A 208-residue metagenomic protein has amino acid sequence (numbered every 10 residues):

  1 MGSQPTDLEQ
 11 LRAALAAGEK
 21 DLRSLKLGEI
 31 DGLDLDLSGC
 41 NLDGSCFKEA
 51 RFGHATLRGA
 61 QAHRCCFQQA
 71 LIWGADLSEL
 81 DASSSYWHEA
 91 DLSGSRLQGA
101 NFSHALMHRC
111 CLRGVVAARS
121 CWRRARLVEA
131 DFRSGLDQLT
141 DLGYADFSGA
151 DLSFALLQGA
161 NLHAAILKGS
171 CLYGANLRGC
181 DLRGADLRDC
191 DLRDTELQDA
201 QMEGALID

Functional and structural regions predicted by a protein language model:
S3-D208: Tandem repeat scaffolds
